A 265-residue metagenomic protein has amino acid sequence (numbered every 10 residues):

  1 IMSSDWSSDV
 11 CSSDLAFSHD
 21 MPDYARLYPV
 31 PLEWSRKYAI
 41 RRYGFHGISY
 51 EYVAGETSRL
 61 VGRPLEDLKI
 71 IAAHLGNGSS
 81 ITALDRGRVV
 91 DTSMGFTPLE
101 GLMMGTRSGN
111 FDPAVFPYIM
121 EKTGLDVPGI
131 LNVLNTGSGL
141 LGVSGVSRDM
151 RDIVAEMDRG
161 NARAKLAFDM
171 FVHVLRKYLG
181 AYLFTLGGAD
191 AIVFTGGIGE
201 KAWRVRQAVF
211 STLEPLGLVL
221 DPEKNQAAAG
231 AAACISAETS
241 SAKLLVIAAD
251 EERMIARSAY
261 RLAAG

Functional and structural regions predicted by a protein language model:
I1-V10, D14: Single conserved hydrophobic/aromatic residue that forms the stacking wall/gate of nucleotide- or nucleobase-binding
S8-D9, G187-G197: Short glycine-rich phosphate-binding loop at a beta-alpha junction
D20-K122: Glycine-rich phosphate-binding loop of actin/hexokinase-like ATP-binding domains
D67-A73, P128-G137, A191-V193: Beta-strand segments within the central parallel beta-sheet cores of soluble alpha/beta enzyme folds
L84-D85, D91-D126, N132, G196-A227 (+1 more regions): Catalytic phosphate/nucleotide-handling subdomain of diverse soluble enzymes
T123-A167: A mobile "lid/hinge" subdomain adjacent to the ATP/sugar-phosphate binding pocket shared across diverse ATP-dependent
K165, D169-T185, A189, G199-G265: Internal helix-turn-beta structural module
